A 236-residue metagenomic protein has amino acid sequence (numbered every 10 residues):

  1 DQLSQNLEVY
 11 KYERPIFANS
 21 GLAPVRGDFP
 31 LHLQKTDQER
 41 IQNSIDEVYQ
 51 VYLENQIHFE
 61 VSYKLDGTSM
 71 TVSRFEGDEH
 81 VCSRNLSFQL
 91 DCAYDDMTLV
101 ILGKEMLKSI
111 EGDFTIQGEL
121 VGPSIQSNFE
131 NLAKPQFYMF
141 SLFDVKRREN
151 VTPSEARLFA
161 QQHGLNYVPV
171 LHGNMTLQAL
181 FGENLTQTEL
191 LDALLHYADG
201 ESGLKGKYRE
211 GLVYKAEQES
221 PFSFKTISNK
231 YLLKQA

Functional and structural regions predicted by a protein language model:
D1-A236: Core nucleotide-handling region used for phosphoryl-transfer chemistry
